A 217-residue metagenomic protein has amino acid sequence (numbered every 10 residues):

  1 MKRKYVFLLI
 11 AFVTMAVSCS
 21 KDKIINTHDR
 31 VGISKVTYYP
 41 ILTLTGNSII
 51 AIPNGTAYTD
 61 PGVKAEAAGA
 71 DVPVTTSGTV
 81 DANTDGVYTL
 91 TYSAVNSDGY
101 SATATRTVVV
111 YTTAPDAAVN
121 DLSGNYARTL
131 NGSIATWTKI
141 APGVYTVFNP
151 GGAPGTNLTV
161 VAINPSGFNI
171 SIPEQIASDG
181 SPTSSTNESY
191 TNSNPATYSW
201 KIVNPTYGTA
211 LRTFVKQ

Functional and structural regions predicted by a protein language model:
K2-T43: Bacterial Sec-dependent N-terminal signal peptides
K21-K23, I33-A68, N131-I134, G152: Solvent-exposed, low-complexity, repeat-rich "mucin-like" stalks and linkers
I24, S97-T105, T206-G208: Short, exposed coil/turn segments at beta-strand boundaries within extracellular/luminal domains
T27-R30, T103-V108, L211-V215: Edge beta-strands of extracellular beta-sandwich domains
G69-S101, Y111: Serine/threonine-rich, repeat-prone extracellular segments and beta-strand-based repeat modules of secreted/surface
Y100-A118: C-terminal edge beta-strand
A114-Q217: Ser/Thr/Gly/Pro-rich, low-complexity flexible regions
